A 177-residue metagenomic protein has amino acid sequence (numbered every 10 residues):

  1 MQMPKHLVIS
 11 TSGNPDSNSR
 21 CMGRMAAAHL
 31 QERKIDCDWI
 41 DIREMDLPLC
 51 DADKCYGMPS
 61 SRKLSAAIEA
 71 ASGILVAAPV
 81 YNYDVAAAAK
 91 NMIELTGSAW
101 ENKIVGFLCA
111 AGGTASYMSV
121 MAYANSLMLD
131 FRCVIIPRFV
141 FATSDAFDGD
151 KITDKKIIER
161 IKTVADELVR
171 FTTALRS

Functional and structural regions predicted by a protein language model:
M1-M3, K63, V134-S177: Glycine-rich phosphate/pyrophosphate-binding loop and the adjoining helix
Q2-R33: N-terminal beta1-alpha1 ligand-phosphate binding loop
S19, G23, S61, A89 (+3 more regions): A general structural signal for well-ordered alpha-helical segments in protein cores
H29, R33, A99, S126 (+2 more regions): Change "in soluble alpha/beta enzymes" to "in soluble alpha/beta proteins
K34-I42, D46, C133-T143: Short beta-strand elements in bilobed, periplasmic/extracellular small-molecule ligand-binding domains
I42-P59, G149-D150: N-terminal beta-loop-helix "entrance" segment that forms/cooperates in small-molecule cofactor or anionic ligand
C55-F131: Helix-loop-strand module that forms the ligand-binding subsite of alpha/beta enzymes
